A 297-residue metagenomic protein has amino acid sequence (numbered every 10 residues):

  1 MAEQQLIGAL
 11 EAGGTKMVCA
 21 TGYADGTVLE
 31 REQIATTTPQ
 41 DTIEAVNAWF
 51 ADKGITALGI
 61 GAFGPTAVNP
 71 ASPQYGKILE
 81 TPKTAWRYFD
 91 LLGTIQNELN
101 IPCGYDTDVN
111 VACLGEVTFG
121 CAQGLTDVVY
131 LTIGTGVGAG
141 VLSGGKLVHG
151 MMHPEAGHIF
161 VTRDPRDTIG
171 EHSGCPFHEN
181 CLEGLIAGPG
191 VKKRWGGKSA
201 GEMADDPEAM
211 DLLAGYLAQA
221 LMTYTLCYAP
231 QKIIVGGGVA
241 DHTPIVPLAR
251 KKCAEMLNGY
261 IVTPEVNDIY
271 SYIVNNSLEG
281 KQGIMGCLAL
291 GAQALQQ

Functional and structural regions predicted by a protein language model:
M1-L58, T66-Q74, G93-C103, G115-L125 (+2 more regions): ATP-binding/phosphotransfer module of carbohydrate and carboxylate kinases, centering on a glycine-rich
T15-K16, G134-G136: Short, small/polar residue-rich loop motifs at catalytic or cofactor-binding pockets
R31-Q33, T81, G150: Residue-level detector of high-confidence beta-strand sites
F63: Conserved NAD(P)H cofactor-binding loop of Rossmann-fold oxidoreductase domains
S72-R87: A charged helix-plus-loop insertion that forms the helical arch/lid used to bind and gate nucleic-acid substrates
D108, G134, C287: Active-site glycine-centered loops adjacent to acidic/histidine catalytic or metal-binding residues that shape
V148-P165: A conserved active-site-flanking secondary-structure segment within enzyme catalytic domains
